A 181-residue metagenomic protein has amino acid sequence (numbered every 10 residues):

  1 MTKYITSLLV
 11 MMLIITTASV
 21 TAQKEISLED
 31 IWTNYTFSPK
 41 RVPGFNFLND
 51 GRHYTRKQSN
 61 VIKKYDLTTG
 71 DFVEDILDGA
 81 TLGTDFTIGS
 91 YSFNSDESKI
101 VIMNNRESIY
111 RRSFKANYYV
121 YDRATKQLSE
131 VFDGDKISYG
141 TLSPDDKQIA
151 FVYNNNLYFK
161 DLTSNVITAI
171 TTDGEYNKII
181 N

Functional and structural regions predicted by a protein language model:
M1-I5: Positively charged n-region of N-terminal signal peptides that target proteins for export
S7-T16: Bacterial N-terminal signal peptides
M11, T21-N181: Beta-propeller folds
